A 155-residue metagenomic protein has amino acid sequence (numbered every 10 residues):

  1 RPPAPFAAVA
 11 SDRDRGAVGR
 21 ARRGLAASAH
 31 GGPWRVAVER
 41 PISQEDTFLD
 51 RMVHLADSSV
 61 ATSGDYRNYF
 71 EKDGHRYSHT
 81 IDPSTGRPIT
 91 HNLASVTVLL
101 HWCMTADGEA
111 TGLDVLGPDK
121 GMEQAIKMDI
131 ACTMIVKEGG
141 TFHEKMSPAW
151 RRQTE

Functional and structural regions predicted by a protein language model:
R1-E155: Mature catalytic core of soluble alpha/beta enzymes
